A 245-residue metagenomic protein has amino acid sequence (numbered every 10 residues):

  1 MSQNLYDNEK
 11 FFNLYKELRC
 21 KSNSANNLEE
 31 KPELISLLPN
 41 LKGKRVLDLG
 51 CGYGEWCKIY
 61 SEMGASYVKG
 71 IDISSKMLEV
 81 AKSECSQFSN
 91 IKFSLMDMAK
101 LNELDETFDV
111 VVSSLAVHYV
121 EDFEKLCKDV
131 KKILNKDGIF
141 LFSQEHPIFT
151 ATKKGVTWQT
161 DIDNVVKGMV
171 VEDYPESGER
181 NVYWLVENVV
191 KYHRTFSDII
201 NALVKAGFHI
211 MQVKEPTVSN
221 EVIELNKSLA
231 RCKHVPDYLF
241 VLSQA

Functional and structural regions predicted by a protein language model:
M1-L41, E55, I59, E84: Conserved class I S-adenosyl-L-methionine
L47-L49, Y53-K100: Class I SAM-dependent methyltransferase SAM/SAH-binding core
N102-V110: A short acidic, Gly/Pro-enriched loop at the edge of an enzyme's catalytic core that lines a small-molecule cofactor
V110-E124: A short SAM/SAH-binding and catalytic strip from SAM-dependent methyltransferases
E124-I139: A short glycine-rich, Lys/Arg-flanked "PGG" loop and its adjoining helix->strand segment in the class I
F140-S177: Conserved class I S-adenosyl-L-methionine
Q144, I148-G155, Y183-S197: Acceptor-substrate binding/catalytic loop of class I
E179, K191-K214: Short alpha-helix
